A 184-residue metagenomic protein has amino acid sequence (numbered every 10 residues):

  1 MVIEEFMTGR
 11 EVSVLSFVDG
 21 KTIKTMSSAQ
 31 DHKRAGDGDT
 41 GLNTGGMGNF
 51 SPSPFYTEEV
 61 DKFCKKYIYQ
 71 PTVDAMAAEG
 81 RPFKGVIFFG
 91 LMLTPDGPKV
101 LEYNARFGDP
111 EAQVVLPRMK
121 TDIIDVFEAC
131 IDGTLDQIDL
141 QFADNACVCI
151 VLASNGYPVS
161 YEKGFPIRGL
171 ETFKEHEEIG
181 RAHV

Functional and structural regions predicted by a protein language model:
M1-Q113: Internal nucleotide-binding/catalytic subdomain
K65-I87, N104-H176: Active-site "cap" helix and flanking loop/linker of ATP-utilizing ligase/carboxylase catalytic domains
I179: Short, conserved active-site loop motifs that form the nucleotide-linked donor/cofactor pocket
A182-V184: Conserved small/polar residues in nucleotide/adenosyl-binding loops
